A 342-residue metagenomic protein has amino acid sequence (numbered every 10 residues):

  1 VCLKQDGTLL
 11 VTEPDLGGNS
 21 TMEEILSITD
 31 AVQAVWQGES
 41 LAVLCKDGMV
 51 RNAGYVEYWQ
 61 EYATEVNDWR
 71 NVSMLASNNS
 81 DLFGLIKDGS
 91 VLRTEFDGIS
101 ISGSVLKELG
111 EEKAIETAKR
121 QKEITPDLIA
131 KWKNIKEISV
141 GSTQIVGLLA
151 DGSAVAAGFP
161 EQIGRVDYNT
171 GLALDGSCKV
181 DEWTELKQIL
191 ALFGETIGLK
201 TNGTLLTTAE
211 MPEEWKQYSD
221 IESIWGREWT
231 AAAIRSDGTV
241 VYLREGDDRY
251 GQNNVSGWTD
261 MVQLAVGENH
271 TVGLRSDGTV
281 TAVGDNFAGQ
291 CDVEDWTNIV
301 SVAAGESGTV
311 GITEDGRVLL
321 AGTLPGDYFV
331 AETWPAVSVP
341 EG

Functional and structural regions predicted by a protein language model:
V1-C2, V11, S40-V43, N52 (+11 more regions): Conserved core positions of repeat-based scaffolds
L3, L10-S27, R51-D68, L92-K131 (+5 more regions): Short glycine/serine- and acidic-residue-enriched loop/turn motifs that recur at repeat junctions
K4, C45, V56, I86 (+11 more regions): Acidic surface patches and DE-rich sequence motifs
D30-A34, G38, N71-L75, N79 (+6 more regions): Repeated scaffold domains used in trafficking and secretory/extracellular systems, primarily beta-propellers
Q144, Q162-I163, E195, W229 (+5 more regions): Glycine-centered loop/turn positions within well-structured domains that cap or flank conserved ligand/cofactor-binding
Q252-V266, T271-R275, T279-N286, Q290-A304 (+2 more regions): A detector of tandem-repeat and repeat-rich interaction/domain scaffolds
